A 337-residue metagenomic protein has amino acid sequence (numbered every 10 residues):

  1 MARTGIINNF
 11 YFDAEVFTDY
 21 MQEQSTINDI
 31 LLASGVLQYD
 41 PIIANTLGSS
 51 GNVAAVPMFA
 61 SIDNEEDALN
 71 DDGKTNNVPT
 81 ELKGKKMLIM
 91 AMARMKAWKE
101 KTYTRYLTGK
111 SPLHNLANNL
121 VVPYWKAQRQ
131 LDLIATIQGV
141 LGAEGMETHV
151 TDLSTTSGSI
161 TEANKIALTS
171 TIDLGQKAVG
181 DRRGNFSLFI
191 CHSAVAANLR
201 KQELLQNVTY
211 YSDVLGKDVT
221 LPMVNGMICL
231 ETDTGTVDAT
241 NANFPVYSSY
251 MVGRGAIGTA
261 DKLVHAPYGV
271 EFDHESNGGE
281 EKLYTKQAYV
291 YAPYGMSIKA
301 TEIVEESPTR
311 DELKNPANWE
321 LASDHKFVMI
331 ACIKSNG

Functional and structural regions predicted by a protein language model:
M1-I89, G258, A317-G337: N-terminal "assembly arms/tails" that initiate or stabilize quaternary assembly in self-assembling proteins
M1-T26, P245, M251, T259-A266 (+1 more regions): Protruding loop/beta-arch "assembly-hinge" segments enriched in small, turn-prone residues
G35-I43, D173-G175, A266-G269: Short alpha-helical segments and helix-capping/turn motifs at coil-helix boundaries
V56, K83-H149, D181-I190, A194-V195 (+1 more regions): Long, contiguous amphipathic alpha-helices that act as assembly "spine/axial" helices in icosahedral shell and virion
N64-D67, T108, N198-K201, N207-V208 (+1 more regions): Short helix/loop capping segments that flank catalytic or ligand/cofactor-binding pockets
T104-A178, E312-K314, W319-V328, C332-G337: Alpha-helical scaffold segments that mediate packing/assembly in large oligomeric complexes
A143-L221: Extended, solvent-exposed, turn-rich assembly/linker loops in the middle of proteins
H192-A196, Q202-L204, Y211-K282: Extended serine/threonine-enriched, polar tracts that run as long, contiguous segments within proteins
